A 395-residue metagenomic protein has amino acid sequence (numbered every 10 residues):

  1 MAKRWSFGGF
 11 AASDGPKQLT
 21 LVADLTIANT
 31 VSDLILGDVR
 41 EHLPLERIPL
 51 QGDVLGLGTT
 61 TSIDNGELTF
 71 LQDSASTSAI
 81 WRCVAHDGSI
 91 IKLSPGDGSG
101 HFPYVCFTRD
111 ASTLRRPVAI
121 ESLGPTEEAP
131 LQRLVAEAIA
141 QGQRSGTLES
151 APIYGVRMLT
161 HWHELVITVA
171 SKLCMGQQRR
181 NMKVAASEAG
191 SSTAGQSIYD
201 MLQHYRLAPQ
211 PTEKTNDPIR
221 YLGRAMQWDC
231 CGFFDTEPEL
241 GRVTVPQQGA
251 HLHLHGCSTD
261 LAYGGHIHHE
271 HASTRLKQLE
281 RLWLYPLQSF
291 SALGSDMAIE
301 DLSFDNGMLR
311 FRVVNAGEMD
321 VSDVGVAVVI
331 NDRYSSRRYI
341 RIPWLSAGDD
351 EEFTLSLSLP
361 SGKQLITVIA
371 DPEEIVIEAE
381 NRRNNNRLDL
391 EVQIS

Functional and structural regions predicted by a protein language model:
A2-Q132: Solvent-exposed N-terminal domain segments of exported/luminal and surface proteins
V22, G37, L71-D73, R157-L159 (+10 more regions): A structural detector for beta-sheet-dominated domains
Q132-F233: Long, positively charged binding patches that form subdomain-scale interaction surfaces for polyanionic ligands
P152, M226, A250-L252, V324 (+1 more regions): Residues that flank catalytic or metal-binding motifs in active/ligand-binding sites
G223-G241, Q248-H253, D260-A262: Conserved short secondary-structure elements within globular domains
L240-P246, I267-A272, E378-N381: Short proline/glycine-enriched turn/loop segments at secondary-structure junctions
Q248-A250, C257-A292: C-terminal structured interaction module
L293-S395: Extracellular/luminal regions of secreted and cell-surface proteins that mediate adhesion/ECM remodeling
